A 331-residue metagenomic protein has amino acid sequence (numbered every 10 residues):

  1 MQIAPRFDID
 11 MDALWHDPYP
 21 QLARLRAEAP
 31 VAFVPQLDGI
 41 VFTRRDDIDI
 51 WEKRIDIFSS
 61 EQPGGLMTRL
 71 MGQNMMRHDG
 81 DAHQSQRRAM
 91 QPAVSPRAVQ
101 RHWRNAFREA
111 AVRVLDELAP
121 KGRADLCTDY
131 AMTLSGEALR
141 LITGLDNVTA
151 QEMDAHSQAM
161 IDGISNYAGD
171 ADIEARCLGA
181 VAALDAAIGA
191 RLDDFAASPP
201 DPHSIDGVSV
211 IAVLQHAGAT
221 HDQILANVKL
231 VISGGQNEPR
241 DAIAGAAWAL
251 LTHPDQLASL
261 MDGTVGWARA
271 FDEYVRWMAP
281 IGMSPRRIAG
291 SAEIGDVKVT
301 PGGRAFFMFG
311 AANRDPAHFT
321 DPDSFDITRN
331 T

Functional and structural regions predicted by a protein language model:
M1-T331: Cytochrome P450
